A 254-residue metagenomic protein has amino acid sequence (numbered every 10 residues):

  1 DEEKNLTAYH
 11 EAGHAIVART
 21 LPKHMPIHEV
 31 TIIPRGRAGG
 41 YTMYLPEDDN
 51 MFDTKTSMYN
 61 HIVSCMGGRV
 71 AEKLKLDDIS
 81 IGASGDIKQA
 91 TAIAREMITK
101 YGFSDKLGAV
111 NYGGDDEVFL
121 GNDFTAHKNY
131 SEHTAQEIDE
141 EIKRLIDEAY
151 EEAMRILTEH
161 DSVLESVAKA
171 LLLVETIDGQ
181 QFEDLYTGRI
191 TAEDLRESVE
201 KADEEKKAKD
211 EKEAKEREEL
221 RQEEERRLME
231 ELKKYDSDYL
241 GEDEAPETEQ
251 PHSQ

Functional and structural regions predicted by a protein language model:
E3-Y9, A15-Q254: Soluble catalytic regions of large protease machineries
